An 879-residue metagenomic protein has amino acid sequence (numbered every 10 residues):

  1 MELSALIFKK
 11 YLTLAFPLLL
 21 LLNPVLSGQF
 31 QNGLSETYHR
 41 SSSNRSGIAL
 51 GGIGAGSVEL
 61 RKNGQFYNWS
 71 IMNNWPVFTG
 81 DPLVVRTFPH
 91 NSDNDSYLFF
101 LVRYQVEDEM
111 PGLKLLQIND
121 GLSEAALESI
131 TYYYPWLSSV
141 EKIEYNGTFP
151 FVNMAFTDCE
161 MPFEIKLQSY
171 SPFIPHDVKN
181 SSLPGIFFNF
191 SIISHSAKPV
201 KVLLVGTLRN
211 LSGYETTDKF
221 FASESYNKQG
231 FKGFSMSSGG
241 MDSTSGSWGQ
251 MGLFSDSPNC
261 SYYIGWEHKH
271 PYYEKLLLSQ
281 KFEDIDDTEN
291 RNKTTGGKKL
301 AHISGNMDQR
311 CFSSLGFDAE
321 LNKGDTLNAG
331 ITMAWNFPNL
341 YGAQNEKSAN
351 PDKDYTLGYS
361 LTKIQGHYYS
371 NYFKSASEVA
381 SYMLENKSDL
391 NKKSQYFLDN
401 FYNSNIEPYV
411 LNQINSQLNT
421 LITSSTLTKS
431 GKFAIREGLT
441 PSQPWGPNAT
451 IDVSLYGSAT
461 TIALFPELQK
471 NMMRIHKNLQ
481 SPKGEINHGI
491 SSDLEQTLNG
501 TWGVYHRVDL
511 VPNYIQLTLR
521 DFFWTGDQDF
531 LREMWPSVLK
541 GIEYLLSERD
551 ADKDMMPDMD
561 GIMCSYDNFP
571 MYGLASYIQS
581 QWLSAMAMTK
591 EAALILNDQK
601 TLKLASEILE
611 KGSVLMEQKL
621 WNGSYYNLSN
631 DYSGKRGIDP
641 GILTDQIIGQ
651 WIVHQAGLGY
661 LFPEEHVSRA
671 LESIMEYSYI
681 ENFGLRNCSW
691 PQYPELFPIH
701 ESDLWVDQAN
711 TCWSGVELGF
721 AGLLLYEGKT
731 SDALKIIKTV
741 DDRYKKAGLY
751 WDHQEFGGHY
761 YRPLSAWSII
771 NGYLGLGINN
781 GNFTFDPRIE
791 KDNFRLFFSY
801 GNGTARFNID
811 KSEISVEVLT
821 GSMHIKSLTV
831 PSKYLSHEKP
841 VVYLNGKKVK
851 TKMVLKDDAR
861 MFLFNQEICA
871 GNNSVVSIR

Functional and structural regions predicted by a protein language model:
Q29-R45, S129-Y133, S139-Y145, F151-P162 (+8 more regions): Gly/Pro-rich turn-and-neighbor structural signature
E36-D81, N292-E320, D325, A329-L340 (+8 more regions): Substrate-binding groove/exosite segments of carbohydrate-active enzymes
Y67, W75-V77, R86, N91-Y97 (+6 more regions): Non-catalytic C-terminal accessory modules of carbohydrate-active enzymes
M72, P76-T79, L83-A155, E467-S565 (+3 more regions): Helix-terminus loop motifs that line ligand-binding clefts
L115-G185, H268-L315, N415, N419: Extended, loop-rich substrate-binding clefts of extracytoplasmic carbohydrate-active enzymes
F156, L167-S169, L204-L208, G324-F337 (+1 more regions): Short, hydrophobic/aromatic-enriched beta-strand segments in well-ordered soluble domains
P172-N290, L315, E346-K392, S836-M853 (+1 more regions): Polysaccharide-binding surfaces and accessory modules of carbohydrate-active proteins
T207, I406-N415, A449, L455 (+3 more regions): Catalytic cores of carbohydrate-active enzymes
